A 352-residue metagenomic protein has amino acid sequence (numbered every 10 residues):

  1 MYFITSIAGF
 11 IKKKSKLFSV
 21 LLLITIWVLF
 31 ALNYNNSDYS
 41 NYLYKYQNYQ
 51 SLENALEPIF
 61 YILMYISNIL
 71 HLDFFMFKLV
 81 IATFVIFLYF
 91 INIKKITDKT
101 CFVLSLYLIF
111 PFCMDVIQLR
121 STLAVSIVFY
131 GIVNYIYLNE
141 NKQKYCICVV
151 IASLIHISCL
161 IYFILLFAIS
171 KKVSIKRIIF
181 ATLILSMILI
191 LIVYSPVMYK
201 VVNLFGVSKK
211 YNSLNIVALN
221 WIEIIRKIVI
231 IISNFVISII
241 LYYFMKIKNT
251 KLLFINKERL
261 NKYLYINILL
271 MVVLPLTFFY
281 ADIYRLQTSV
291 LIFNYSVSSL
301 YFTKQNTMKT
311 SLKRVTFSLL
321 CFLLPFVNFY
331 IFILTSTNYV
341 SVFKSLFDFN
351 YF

Functional and structural regions predicted by a protein language model:
M1-N36, I188, C321-Y330: Transmembrane signal-anchor helices characteristic of membrane glycosylation enzymes that use polyprenol
F18, F90-I109: Transmembrane-helix signature of polytopic, membrane-embedded enzymes that assemble or transfer cell-envelope glycans
N35-Y44, Y49-Y61, L166-L286, V290 (+1 more regions): Alpha-helical transmembrane segments and terminal signal-anchor/GPI-anchor hydrophobic tails, characterized by long
L70-F84: Loop-to-helix entry region of an early transmembrane alpha helix in multi-pass inner-membrane enzymes
C101-Q118, T122-F129, S158: Membrane-embedded helix bundles of polyisoprenyl
P111-C113, K144-A168, M271-P275: Membrane-interface alpha helices of multi-pass inner-membrane proteins
V128-Q143: Membrane-interface transmembrane helices that cradle and orient dolichyl/undecaprenyl
F180-I184, N306-F329: Signature aromatic-anchored transmembrane alpha helix within multi-pass, membrane-resident enzymes that catalyze glycan
